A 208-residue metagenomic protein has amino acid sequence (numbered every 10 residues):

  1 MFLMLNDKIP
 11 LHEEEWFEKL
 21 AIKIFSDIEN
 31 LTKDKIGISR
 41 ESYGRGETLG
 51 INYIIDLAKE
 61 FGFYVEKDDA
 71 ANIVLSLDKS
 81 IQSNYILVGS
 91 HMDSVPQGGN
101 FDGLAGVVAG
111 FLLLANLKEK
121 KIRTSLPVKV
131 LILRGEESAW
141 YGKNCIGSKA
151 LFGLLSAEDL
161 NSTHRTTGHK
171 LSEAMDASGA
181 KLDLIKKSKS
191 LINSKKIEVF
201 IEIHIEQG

Functional and structural regions predicted by a protein language model:
F2-G44, R134: N-terminal capping segment at the start of a domain
H12, S42, G98-F101, A139: Alpha-helix capping and helix-loop boundary segments enriched in small/acidic/polar residues
F17-I24, G46, G50-L57, L113 (+4 more regions): General structural feature for long, well-ordered alpha-helical segments within catalytic domains of soluble enzymes
T32-D78: A non-catalytic alpha/beta surface segment that caps or lines the substrate-entry region of metallo-dependent hydrolase
L57, F61, I73-A105, G110: Catalytic-core environment of secreted peptidases
I81-I86, R123-V128, K195-E198: Short coil/turn connectors at secondary-structure junctions
V88, G98-E136: Alpha-helical metal-binding/catalytic segments enriched in His/Glu/Asp
G135-E137, G142-G208: Midchain, well-structured core segments that form catalytic/ion-binding scaffolds
